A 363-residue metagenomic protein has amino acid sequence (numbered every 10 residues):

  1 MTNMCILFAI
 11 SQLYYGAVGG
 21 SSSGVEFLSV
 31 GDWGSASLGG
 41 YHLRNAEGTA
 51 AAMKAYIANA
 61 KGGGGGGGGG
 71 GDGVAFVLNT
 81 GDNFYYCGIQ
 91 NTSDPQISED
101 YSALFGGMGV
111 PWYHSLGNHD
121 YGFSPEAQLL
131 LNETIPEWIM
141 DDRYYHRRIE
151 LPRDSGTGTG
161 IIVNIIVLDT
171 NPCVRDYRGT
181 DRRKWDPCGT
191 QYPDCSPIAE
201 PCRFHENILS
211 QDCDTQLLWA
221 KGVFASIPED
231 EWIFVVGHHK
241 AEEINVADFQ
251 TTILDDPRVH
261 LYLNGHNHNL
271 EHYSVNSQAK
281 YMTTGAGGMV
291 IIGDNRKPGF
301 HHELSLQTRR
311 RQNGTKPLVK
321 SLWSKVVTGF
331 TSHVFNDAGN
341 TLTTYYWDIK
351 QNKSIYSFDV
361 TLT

Functional and structural regions predicted by a protein language model:
T2-G16: Cleavable N-terminal signal peptides of Sec/SRP-targeted secreted and luminal proteins
L13-S93: N-terminal active-site segment of His-dependent metallophosphoesterases
G31-D32, G81-D82, L168, G237-H238 (+1 more regions): Active-site flanking residues adjacent to catalytic metal/cofactor-binding acidic residues
L38, Y85-E229, D248-L261, N267-V334: Extended active-site neighborhood of metal-dependent phosphoesterases/phosphodiesterases
N118, T170, V236-K240, H266-N267 (+1 more regions): Short, well-ordered beta-to-alpha junction loops that form the rim of enzyme active sites and present histidine/acidic
F224-E243: Short acidic, glycine-rich surface-loop motifs adjacent to enzyme active sites
Y345-S354: Short, solvent-exposed aromatic-acidic interface loops
